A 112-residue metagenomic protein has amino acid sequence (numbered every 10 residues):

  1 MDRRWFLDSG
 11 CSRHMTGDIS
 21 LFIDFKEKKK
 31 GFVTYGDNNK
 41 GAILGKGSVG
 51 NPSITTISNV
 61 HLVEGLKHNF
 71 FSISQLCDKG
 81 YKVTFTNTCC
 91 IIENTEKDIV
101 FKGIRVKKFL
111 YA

Functional and structural regions predicted by a protein language model:
M1-A112: Residue-level marker of conserved, structurally anchoring positions within well-ordered domains
